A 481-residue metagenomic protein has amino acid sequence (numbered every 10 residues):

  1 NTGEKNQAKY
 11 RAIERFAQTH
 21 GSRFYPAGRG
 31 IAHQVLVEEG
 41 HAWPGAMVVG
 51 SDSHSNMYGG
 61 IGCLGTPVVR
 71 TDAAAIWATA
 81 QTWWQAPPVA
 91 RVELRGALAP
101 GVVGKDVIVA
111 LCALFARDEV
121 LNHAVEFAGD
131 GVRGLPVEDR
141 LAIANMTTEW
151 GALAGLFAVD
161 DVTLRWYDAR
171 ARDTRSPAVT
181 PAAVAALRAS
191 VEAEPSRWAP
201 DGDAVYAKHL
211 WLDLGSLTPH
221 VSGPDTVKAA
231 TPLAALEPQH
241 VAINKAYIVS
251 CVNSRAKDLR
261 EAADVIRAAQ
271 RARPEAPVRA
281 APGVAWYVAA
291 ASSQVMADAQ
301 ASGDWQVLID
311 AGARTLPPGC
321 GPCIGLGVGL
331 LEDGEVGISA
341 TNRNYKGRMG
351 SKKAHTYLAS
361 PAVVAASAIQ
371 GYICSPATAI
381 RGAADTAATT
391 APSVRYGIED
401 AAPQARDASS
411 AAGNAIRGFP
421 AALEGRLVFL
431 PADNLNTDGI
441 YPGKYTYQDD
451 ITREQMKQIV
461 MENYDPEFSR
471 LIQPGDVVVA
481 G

Functional and structural regions predicted by a protein language model:
N1-G481: Fe-S-dependent hydro-lyases/dehydratases of central metabolism
